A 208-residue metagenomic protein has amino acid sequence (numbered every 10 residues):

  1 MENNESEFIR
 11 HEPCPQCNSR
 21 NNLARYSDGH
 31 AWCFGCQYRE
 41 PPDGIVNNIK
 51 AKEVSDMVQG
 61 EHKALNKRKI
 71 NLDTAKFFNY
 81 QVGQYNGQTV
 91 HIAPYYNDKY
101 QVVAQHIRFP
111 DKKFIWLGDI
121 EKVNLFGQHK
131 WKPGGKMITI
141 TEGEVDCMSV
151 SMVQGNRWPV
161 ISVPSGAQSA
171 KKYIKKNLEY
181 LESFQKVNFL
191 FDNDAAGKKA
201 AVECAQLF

Functional and structural regions predicted by a protein language model:
M1-V103, E121-K136, K175, E179 (+1 more regions): TOPRIM metal-binding catalytic domain and adjacent DNA-binding surface shared by DnaG-type primases
Q16, M57, D119, S165 (+1 more regions): Acidic, divalent-metal-binding catalytic cores of TOPRIM and closely related two-metal-ion phosphodiester/pyrophosphate
D28, C36, E144, V163-G166 (+1 more regions): An acidic- and aromatic-residue-enriched active-site/binding cleft used to recognize and process polar
V54, T139, G197: Charged, low-complexity surface patches
Y85-Q185, A201: Phosphate-handling DNA/RNA-contact segment within nucleic-acid enzymes
